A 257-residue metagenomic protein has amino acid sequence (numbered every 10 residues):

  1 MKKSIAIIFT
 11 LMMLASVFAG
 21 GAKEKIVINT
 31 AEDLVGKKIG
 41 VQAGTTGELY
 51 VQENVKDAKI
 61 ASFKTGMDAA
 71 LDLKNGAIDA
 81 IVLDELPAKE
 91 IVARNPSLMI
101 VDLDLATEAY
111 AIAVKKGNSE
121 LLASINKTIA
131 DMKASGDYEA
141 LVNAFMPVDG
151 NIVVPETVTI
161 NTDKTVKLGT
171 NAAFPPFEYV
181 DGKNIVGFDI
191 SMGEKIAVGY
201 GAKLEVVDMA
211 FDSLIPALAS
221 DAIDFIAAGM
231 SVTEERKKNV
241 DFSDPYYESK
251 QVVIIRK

Functional and structural regions predicted by a protein language model:
M1-T30, A140, D149-T162: Short, low-complexity disordered leader/linker segments with a strong preference for bacterial N-terminal type II
E24-V27, A43-T46, A61-N75, L86 (+3 more regions): Short helix-initiation/N-cap motifs at beta->coil->alpha
K25-K64, E85-P87, T170-P176, K183-V198 (+1 more regions): Bilobed "Venus flytrap"/periplasmic-binding protein-like clamshell domains and structurally analogous long
L34, L73-K74, I112, I125 (+2 more regions): Hydrophobic residues within well-ordered alpha-helices
K38, K59-S62, N161-M230, K238: Extracytoplasmic small-molecule ligand-binding "clamshell" domains of the periplasmic binding protein/Venus flytrap
T46-V55, I100-D104, N126-K164: Ligand-binding clefts/hinges and TM-proximal coupling segments of bilobed small-molecule sensing domains
L49-E53, A70-N75, D79-A106, S213-P216 (+1 more regions): A ligand-binding cleft/hinge motif common to bilobed small-molecule-binding domains
E85, K89-N126, V148, I152-P155 (+2 more regions): Periplasmic-binding protein-like
